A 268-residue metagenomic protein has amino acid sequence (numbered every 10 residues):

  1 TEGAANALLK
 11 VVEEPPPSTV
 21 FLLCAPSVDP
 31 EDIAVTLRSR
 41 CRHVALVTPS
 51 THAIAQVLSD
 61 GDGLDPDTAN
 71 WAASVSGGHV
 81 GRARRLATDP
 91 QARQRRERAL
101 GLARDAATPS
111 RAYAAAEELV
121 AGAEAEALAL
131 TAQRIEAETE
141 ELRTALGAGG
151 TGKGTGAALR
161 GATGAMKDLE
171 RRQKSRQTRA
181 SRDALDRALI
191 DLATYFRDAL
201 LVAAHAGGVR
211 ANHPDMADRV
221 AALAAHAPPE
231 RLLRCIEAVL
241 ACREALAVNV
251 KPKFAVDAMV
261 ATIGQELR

Functional and structural regions predicted by a protein language model:
T1, K10-S18, V35-R38: Conserved catalytic network of the ASCE P-loop NTPase/AAA+ motor domain
L8, T19-P26: Structural recognition of the conserved hydrophobic beta-strand(s) that form the central parallel beta-sheet of P-loop
A25-A188, H205-R268: Charged, glycine-rich active-site and insertion segments that engage polyanionic ligands
